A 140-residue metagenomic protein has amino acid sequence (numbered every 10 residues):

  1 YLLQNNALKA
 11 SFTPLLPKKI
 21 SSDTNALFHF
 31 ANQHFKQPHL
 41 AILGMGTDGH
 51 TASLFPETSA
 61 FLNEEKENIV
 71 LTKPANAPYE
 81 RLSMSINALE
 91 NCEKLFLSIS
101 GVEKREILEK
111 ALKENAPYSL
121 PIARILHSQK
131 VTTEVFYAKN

Functional and structural regions predicted by a protein language model:
Y1-N140: Conserved phosphate- and dinucleotide-binding cores of soluble alpha/beta proteins, encompassing both enzyme active
